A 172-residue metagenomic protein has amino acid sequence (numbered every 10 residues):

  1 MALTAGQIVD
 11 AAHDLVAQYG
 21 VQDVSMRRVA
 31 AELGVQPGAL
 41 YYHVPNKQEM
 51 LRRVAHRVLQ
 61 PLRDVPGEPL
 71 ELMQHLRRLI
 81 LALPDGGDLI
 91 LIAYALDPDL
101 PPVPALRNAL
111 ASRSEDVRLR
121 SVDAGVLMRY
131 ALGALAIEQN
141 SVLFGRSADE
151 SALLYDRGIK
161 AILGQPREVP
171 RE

Functional and structural regions predicted by a protein language model:
Q7, A11-E49, R53: Helix-turn-helix
V16, V44, R52-V58, Y94-V103: Alpha-helical DNA-contacting segments of helix-turn-helix folds
Q36-L79: A glycine-rich, hydrophobic loop/mini-helix early in the fold
P61-D99, L127: Hydrophobic alpha-helical connector segments
S114-M128: All-alpha amphipathic helical-bundle segments outside canonical DNA-binding/catalytic cores that form hydrophobic
N140-E172: C-terminal peripheral helix-coil segments that are non-catalytic and often amphipathic
